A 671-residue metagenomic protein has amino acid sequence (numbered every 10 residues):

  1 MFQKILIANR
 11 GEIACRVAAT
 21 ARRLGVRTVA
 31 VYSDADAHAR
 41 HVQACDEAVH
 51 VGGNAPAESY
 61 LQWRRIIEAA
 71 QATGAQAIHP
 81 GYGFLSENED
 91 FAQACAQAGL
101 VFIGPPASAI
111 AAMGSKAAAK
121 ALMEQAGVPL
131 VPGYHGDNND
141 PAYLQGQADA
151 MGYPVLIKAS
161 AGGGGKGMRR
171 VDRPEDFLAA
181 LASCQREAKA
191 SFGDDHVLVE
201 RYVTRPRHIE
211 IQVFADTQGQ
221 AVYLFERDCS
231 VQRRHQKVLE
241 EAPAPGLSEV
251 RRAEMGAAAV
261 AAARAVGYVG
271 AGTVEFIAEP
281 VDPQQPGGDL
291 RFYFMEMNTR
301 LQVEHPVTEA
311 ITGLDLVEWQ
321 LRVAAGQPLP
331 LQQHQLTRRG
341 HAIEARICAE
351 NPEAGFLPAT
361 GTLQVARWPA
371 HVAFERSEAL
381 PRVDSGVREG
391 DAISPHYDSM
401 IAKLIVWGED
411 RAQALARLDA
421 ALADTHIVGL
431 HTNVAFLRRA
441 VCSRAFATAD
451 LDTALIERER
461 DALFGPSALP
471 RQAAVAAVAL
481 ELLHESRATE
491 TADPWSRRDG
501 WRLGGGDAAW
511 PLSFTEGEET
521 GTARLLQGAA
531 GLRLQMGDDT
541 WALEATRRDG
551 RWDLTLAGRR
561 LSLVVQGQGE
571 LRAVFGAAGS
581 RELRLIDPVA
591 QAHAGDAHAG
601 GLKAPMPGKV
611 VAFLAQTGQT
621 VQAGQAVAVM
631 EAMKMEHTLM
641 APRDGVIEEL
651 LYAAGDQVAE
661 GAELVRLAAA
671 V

Functional and structural regions predicted by a protein language model:
M1-V274, A278-H305: N-terminal beta-alpha lobe that positions the nucleotide/phosphoryl donor in ATP/NTP-coupled carboxylate activation
Q3, K166-G167, P243, D398-L404 (+1 more regions): Short amphipathic alpha-helical segments
A77, E87-A94, E344, A354 (+2 more regions): Structured, non-catalytic alpha/beta "coupling" segments that mediate domain-domain communication and provide generic
M168-R170, R201, L247, M400-E409 (+2 more regions): Short, well-ordered beta-strand elements within core beta-sheets of diverse protein domains
A259, P306-W541, A626, D656 (+1 more regions): Catalytic cores of soluble metabolic enzymes centered on carboxylation/carboxyl-transfer
L331-R339, E457-R460, F464, S580-A604: Long, charged amphipathic helices and adjacent flexible linkers at domain junctions
A592-V671: Structured functional modules or segments
